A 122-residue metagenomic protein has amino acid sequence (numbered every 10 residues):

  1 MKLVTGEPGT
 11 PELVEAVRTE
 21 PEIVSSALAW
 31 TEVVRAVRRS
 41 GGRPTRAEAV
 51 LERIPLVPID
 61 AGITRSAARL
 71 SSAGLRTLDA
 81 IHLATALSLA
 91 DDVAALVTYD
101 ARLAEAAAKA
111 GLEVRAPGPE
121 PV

Functional and structural regions predicted by a protein language model:
M1-S25, V37-E48, L112, P121-V122: Short, well-structured N-terminal submotif of metal-dependent ribonuclease cores
T10, W30, P44-A47, T64 (+1 more regions): A general structural signal for well-ordered alpha-helical segments in protein cores
E12, E32, S66, E105-A106: Phosphate- and divalent-cation-binding pockets in alpha/beta enzyme and binding domains that engage nucleotide-derived
T19-E20, R53-I54, D92, A110: Structured helix-beta-strand junction loops
V24-S25, P58, T77-A80, V97-T98: Short beta-strand scaffold positions
S25-S26, W30, S88-V122: Acidic, PIN/NYN-like endoribonuclease modules and their adjacent C-terminal/linker elements
R53-A73, A80-T85: Acidic catalytic patch
